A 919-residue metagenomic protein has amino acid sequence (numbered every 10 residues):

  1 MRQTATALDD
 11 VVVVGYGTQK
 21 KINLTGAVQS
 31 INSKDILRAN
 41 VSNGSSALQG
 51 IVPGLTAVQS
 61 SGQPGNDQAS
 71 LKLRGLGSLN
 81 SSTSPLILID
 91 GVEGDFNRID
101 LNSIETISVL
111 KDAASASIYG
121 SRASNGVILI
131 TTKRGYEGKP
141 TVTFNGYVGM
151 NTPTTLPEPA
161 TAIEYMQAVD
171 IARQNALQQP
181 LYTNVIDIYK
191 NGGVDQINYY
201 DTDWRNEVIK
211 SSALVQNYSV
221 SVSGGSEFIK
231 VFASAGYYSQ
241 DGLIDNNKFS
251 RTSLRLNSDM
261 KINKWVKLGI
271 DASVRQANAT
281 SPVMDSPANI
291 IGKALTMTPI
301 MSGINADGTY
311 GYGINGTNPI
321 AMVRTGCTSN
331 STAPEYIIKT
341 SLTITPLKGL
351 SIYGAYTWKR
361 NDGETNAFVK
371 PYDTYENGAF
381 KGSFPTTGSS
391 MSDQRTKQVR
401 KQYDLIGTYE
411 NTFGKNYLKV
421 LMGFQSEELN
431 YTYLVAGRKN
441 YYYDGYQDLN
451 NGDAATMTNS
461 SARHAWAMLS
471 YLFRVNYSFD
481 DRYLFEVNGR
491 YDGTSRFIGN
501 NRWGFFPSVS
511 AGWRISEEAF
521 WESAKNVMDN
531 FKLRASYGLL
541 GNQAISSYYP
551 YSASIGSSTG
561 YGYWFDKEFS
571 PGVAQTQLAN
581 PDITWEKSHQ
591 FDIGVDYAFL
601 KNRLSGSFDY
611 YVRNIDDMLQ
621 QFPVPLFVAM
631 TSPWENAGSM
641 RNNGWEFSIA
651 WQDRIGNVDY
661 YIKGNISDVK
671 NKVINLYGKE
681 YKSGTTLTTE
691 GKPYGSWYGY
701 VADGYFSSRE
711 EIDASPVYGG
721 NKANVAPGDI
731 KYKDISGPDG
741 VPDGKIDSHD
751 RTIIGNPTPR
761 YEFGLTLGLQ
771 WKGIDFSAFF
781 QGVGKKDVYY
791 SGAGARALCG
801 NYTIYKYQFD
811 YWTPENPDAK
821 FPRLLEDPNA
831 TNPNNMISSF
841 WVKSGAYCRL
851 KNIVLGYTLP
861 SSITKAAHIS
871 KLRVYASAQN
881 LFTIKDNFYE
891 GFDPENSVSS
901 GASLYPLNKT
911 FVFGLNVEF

Functional and structural regions predicted by a protein language model:
M1-R255, M260-N263, K267-D271, R275 (+8 more regions): Short, small/polar-rich motifs associated with maturation and membrane association, primarily at protein termini
R2-T4, V58, R74, G638 (+3 more regions): A structural detector for beta-sheet-dominated domains
T6, G26, G50, N97-E105 (+5 more regions): Structured loop/turn residues at beta-strand edges in well-structured enzyme cores
D10, I36, S84, R251 (+6 more regions): Extracellular/periplasmic, surface-exposed regions of secreted and cell-surface proteins
R98-I99, K359, T374: Extracytoplasmic assembly/pore-lining segments of large envelope/extracellular complexes
P180, I188, D195, V369 (+7 more regions): Surface-exposed, extracytoplasmic segments of Gram-negative outer-membrane nutrient-acquisition systems
